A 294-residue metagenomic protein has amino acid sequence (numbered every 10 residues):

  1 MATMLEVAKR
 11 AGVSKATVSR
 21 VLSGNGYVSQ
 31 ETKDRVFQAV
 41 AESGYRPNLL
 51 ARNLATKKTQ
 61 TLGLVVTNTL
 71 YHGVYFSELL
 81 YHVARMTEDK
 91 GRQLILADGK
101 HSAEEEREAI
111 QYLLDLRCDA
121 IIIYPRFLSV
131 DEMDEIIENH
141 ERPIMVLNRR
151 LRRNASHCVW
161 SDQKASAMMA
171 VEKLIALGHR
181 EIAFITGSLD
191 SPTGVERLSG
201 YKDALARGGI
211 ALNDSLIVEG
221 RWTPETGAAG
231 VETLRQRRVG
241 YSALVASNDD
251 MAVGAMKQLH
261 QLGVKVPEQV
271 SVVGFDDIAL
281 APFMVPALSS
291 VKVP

Functional and structural regions predicted by a protein language model:
M1-Q60: N-terminal helix-turn-helix DNA-binding module of bacterial transcription factors
K15-R20, L54-L70, E181-S188: Short beta-strand segments enriched in small/hydrophobic residues
E42-N48, E104, P125-R126, M256: Short gly/ser/thr-rich secondary-structure transition/capping motifs
Y45-Y112, R117-D119, K202: Amphipathic helical "hinge" segments at domain boundaries
T69, K100-A103, Y124-S129, D250: Short beta->alpha connector loops
H82-Q93, E108-L114, D131, E138-V146 (+1 more regions): Bacterial carbohydrate/catabolite-sensing allosteric modules
